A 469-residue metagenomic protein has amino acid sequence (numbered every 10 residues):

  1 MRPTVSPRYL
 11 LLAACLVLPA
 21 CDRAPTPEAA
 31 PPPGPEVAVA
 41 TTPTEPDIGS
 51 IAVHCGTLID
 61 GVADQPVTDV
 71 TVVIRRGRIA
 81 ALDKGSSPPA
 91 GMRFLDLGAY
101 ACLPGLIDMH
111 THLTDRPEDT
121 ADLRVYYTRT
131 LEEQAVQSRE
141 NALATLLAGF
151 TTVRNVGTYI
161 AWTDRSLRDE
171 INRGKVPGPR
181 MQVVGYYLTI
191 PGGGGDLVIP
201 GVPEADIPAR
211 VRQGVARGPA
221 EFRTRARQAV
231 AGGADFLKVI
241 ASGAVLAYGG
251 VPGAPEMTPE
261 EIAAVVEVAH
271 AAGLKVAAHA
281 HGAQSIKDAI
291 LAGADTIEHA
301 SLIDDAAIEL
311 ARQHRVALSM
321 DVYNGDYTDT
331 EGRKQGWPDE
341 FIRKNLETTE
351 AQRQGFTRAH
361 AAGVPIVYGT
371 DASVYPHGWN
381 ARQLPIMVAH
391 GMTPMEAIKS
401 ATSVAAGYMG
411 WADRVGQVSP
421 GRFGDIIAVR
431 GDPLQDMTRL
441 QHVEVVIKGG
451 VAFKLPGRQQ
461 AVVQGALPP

Functional and structural regions predicted by a protein language model:
V17-A20: C-terminal motif of bacterial Sec signal peptides marking the signal peptidase cleavage site
P35-V39, P43-G49, L58, V62-L103 (+1 more regions): Histidine-rich, glycine-flanked metal-binding segment
V39-E45, L58-T71, K84, T393-I398 (+1 more regions): Acidic, glycine-enriched loop/beta-strand segments at the rims of small-molecule binding/catalytic pockets
Y100-K175, P191-G195, E260, Q284 (+1 more regions): Metal-associated gating/positioning segment near the N- to mid-region
T114-Q134, P191-V211, V245-M257, H314-T349: Active-site gating loops and adjacent loop-to-helix segments of metal-dependent hydrolytic enzymes
P117-T120, D164, G194, A247-G249 (+6 more regions): Histidine/acidic-residue-rich catalytic or RNA/ligand-binding cores of hydrolases and nuclease-related proteins
Y126, A271, K275, E340 (+1 more regions): His/Asp/Glu-enriched, well-ordered alpha-helical/loop segment that forms or immediately abuts the divalent-metal
Q137-W162, P177-Y187, A234-A247, K275 (+3 more regions): Divalent metal-dependent hydrolysis catalytic cores, especially in the metallo-beta-lactamase
